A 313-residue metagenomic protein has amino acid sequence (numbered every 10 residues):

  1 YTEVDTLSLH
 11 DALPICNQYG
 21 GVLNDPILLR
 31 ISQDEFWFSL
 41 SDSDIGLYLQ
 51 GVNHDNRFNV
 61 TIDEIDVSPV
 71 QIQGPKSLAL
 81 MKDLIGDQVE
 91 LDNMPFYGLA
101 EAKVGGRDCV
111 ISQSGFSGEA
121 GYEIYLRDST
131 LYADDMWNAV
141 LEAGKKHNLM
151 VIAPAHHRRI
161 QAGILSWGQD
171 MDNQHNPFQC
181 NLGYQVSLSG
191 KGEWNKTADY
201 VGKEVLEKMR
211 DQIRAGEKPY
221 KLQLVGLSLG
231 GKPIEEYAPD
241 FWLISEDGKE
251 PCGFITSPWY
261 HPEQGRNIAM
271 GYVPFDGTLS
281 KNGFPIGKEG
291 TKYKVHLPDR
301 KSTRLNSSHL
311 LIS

Functional and structural regions predicted by a protein language model:
Y1-D11, L305-S313: Single conserved hydrophobic/aromatic residue that forms the stacking wall/gate of nucleotide- or nucleobase-binding
S8-I15, G21: Acidic, proline/glycine-enriched N-terminal capping motif
L23-P26: Short beta-strand and beta-hairpin "edge-sheet" elements
L29-N306: Conserved, structured C-terminal
